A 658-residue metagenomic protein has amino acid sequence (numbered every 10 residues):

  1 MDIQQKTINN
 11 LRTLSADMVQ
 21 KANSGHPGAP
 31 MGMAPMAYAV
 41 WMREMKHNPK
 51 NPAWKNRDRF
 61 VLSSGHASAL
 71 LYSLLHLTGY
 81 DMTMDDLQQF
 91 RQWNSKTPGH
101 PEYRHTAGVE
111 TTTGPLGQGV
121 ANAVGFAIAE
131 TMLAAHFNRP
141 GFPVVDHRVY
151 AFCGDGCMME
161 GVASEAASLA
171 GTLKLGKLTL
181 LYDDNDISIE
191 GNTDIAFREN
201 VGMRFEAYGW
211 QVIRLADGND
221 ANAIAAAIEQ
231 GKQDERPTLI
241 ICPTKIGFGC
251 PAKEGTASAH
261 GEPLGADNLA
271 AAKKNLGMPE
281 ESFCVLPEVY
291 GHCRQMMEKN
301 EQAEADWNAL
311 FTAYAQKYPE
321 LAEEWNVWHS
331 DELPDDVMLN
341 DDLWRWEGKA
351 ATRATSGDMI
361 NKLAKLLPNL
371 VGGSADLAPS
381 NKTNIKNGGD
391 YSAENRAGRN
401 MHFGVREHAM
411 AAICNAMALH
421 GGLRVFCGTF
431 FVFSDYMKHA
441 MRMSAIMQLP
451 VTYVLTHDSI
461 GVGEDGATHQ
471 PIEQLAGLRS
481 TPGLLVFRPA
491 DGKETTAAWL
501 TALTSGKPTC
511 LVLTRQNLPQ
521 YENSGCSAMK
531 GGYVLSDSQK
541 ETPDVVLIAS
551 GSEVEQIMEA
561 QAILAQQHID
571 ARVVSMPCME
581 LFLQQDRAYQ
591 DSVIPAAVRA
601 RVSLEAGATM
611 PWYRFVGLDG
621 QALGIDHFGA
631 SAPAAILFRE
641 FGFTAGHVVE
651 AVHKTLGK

Functional and structural regions predicted by a protein language model:
M1-M33, F152-C153, C157-G161, T179 (+7 more regions): Conserved acidic/glycine
M1-T13, R43-H47, T83-H105, A378-S392 (+2 more regions): Acidic-glycine-rich active-site phosphate/pyrophosphate-binding loop
A22, D58-R59, V109-T112, F142-E160 (+5 more regions): A short, small-residue-rich loop immediately preceding and capping a beta-strand
M33-L173, N384-I385, M417: Cofactor-binding active-site loop characterized by glycine-rich and histidine/acidic residues
N48, T131-P140, L419-Y436, V451 (+1 more regions): Glycine-rich phosphate/pyrophosphate-binding loops and their adjacent beta-strand/loop elements at enzyme active sites
L62, A151, E160, L180-Y182 (+10 more regions): General beta-strand structural signal in soluble alpha/beta enzymes
F90-K96, A375-S380, V405-H408, M447 (+1 more regions): Short glycine-enriched loops at secondary-structure junctions
Q92-R104, N122, I128, M132-A135 (+5 more regions): Thiamine diphosphate
